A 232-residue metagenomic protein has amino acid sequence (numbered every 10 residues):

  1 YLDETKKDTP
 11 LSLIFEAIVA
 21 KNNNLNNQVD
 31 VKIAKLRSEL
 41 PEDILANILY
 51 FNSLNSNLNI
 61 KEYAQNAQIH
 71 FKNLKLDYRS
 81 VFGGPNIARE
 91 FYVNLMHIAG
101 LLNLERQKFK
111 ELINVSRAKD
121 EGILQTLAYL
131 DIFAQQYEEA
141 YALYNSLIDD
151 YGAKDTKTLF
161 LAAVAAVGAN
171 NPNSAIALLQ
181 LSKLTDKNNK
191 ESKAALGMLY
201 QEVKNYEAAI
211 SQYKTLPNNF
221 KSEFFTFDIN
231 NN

Functional and structural regions predicted by a protein language model:
Y1-T5, N26-S38, I60-Y78, L102-S116 (+3 more regions): Alpha-helical repeat scaffolds
K6-K7, P41, Y78-R79, G83 (+4 more regions): Short coil turns that delineate tetratricopeptide repeat
L11, L45, G83, I87-E90 (+4 more regions): Start-of-helix register in tetratricopeptide repeats
F15, L49, F91-N94, T126 (+3 more regions): Canonical tetratricopeptide repeat
V19, S53-N55, L95-I98, L130 (+2 more regions): Residue-level signature for tetratricopeptide repeat
N22, S56-N57, I98-L101, F133 (+3 more regions): Register position in tetratricopeptide repeats
E42-S56, S80-M96, K119, N231: Amphipathic alpha-helical repeat scaffolds of TPR domains
F160-G168: Alpha-helical adaptor scaffolds
